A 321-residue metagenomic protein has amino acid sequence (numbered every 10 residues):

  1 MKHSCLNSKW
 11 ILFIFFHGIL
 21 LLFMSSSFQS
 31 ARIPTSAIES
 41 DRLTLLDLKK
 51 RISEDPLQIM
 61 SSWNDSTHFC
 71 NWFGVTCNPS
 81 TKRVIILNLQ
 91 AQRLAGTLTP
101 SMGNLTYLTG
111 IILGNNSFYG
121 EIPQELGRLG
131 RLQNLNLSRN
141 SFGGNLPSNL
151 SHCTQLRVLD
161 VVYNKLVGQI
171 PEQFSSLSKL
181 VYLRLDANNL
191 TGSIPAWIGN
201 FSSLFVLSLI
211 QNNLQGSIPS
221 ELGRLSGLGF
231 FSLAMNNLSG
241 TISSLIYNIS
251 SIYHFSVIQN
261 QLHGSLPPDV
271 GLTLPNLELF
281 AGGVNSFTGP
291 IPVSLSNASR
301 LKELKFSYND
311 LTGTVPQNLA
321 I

Functional and structural regions predicted by a protein language model:
M1-I321: Plant-biased, solvent-exposed loop and capping regions within N-terminal extracellular ligand-binding ectodomains
